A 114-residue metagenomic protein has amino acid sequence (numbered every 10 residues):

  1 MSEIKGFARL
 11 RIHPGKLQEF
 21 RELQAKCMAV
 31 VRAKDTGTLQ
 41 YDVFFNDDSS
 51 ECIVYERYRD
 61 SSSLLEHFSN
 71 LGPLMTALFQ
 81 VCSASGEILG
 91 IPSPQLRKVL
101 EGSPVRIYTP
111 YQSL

Functional and structural regions predicted by a protein language model:
I4, S50-C52: Hydrophobic residues embedded in beta-strands of well-ordered beta-sheets
K5-L10: Active-site-flanking beta-strand signature of metal-NTP-handling nucleotidyl enzymes and homologous cyclase-like
R11-R21: Short, surface-exposed ligand-recognition loops at beta-strand->loop->(often short) alpha-helix junctions that present
V30-L39, R57-R106: An amphipathic, aromatic/His-enriched active-site/gating alpha helix that lines ligand/cofactor pockets
F44-D48: Short beta-strand micro-motifs enriched in acidic
P94-L96, Y111-L114: A short acidic, often aromatic-flanked loop/helix-cap motif at beta-alpha or helix-coil junctions that lines enzyme
